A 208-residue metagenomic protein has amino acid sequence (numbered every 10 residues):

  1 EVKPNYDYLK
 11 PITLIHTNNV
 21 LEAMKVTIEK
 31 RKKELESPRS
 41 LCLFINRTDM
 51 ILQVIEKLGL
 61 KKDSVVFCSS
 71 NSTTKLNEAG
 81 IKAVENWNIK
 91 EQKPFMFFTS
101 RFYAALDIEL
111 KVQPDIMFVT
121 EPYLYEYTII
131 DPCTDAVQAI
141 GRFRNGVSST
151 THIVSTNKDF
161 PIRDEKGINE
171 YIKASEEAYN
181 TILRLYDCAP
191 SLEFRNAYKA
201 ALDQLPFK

Functional and structural regions predicted by a protein language model:
E1-R31: Interdomain hinge/linker at the junction between the two RecA-like core domains of SF2 helicases
E1-V2, S155-N157: Conserved helicase ATPase motor motifs in RecA-like P-loop NTPase domains
M24-G59: Conserved strand-helix element at the start of the C-terminal RecA-like helicase core
S40, E91-M96: Loop/turn-to-beta-strand initiation segments
N46-D49, V65-A83, T99-Y103: Conserved helicase motor
P94-I116, A136-G146: SF2 helicase motor core recognition
Y123-S149: Conserved SF2 helicase motif VI
I168-K208: The feature captures the C-terminal accessory region of ATP-dependent helicases and related nucleic-acid translocases
